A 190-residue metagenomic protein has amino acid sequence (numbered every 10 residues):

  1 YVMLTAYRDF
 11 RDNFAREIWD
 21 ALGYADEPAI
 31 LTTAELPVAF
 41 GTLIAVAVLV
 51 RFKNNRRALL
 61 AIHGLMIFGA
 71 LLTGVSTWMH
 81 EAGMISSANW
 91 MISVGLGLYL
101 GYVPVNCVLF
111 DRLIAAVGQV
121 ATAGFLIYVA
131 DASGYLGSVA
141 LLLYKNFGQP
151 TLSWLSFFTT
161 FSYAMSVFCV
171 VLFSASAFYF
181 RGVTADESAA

Functional and structural regions predicted by a protein language model:
Y1-Y24: Extracytoplasmic gate region of multi-pass secondary transporters
A15, L100-G118: Intracellular juxtamembrane helix-capping segments at the cytosolic ends of symmetry-related transmembrane helices
R16-G41, A121-L126: Loop-to-transmembrane helix entry
E27-N55, G69-A70: Transmembrane alpha-helices of Major Facilitator/SLC transporters
A29-A39, I92-L98, L155-V170: Alpha-helical transmembrane segments of polytopic membrane proteins
N54-P104: C-terminal transmembrane helical hairpin of 12-TM major facilitator-type secondary transporters
L113-Q149: A late C-terminal transmembrane helix in Major Facilitator Superfamily
Y144-T151, Y163-A190: Multi-pass alpha-helical transporter architecture, strongest for 12-TM Major Facilitator/SLC carriers used
